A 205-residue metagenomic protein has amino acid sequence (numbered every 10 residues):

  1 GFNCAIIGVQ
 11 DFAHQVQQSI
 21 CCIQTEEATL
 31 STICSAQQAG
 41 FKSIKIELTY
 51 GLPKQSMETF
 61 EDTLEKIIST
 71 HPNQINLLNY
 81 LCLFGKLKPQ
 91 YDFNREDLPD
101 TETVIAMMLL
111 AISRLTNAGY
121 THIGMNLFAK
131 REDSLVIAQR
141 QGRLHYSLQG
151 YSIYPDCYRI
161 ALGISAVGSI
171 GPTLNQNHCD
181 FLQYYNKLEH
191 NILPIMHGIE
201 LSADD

Functional and structural regions predicted by a protein language model:
G1-D205: C-terminal scaffold of the Radical SAM
